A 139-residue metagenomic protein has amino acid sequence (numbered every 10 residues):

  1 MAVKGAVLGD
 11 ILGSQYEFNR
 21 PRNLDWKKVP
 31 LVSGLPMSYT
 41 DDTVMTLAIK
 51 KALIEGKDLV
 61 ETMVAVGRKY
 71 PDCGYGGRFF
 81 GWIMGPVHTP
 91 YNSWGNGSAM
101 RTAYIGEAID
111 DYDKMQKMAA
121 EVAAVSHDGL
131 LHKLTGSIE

Functional and structural regions predicted by a protein language model:
M1-E139: Structured, active/binding-site neighborhoods that engage oxygen-rich ligands
